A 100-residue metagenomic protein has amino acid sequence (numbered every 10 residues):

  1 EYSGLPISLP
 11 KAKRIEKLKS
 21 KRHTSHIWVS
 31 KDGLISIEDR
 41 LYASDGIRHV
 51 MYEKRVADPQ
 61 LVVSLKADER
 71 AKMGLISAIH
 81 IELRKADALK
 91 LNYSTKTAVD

Functional and structural regions predicted by a protein language model:
E1-D100: Long, low-hydrophobicity, acidic/polar, solvent-exposed interaction domains
